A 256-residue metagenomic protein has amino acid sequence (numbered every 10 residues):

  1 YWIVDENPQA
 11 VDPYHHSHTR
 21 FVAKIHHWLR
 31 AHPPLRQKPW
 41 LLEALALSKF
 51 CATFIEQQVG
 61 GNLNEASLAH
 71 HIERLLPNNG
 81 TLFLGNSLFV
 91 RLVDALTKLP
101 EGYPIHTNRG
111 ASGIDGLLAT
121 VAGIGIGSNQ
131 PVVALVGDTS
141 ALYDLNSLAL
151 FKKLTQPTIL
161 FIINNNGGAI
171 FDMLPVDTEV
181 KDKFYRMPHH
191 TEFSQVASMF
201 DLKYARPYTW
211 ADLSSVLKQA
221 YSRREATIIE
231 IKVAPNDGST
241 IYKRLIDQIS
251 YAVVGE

Functional and structural regions predicted by a protein language model:
Y1-L47: Glycine-rich, acidic loop regions that bind phosphate or pyrophosphate groups
Y1-W2, T19-R20, T81-L82, T158-L160 (+1 more regions): Hydrophobic beta-strand segments of well-ordered beta-sheets in folded domains
I3-D5, A23, L82-N86, H106-T107 (+2 more regions): General beta-strand structural signal in soluble alpha/beta enzymes
Q9-P13, R91-V93, A169-I170, G238: Short, charged/polar "capping" segments at the starts of alpha-helices and the immediately preceding loops
Y14-H15, T19-V22, Q57-N62, F83 (+2 more regions): Hydrophobic alpha-helical scaffolding
I25, Q37-W40, A44, G61-A69 (+5 more regions): Generic structural signal for well-ordered, non-membrane alpha-helical segments in soluble metabolic enzymes
L47-N129: Active-site diphosphate/adenylate-binding microenvironment
T97-E256: Thiamine diphosphate
